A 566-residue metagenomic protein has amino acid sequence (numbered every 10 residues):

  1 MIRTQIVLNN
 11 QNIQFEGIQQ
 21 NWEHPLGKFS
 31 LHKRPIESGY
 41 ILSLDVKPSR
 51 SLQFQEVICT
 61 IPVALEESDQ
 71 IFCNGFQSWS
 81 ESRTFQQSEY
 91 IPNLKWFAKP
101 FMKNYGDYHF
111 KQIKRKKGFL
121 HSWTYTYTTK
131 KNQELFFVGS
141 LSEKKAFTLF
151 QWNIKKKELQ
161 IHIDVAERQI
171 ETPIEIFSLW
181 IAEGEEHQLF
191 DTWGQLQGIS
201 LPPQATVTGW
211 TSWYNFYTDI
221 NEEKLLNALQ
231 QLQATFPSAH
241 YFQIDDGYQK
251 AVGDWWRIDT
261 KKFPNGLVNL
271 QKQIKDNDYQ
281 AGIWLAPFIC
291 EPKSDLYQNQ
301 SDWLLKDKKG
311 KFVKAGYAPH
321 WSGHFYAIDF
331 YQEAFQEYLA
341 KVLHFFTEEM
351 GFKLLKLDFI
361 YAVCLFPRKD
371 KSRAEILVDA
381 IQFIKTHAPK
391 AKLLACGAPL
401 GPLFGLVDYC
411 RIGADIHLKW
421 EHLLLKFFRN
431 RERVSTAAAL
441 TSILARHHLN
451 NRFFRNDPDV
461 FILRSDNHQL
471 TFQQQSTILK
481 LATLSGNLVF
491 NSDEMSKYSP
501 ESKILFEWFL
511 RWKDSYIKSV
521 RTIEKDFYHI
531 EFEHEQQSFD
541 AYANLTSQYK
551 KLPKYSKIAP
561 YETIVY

Functional and structural regions predicted by a protein language model:
M1-D191: N-terminal accessory beta-strand-rich subdomains and adjacent acidic, glycine-rich linkers that precede catalytic cores
L44, E171, W210, F242 (+4 more regions): Conserved, mostly hydrophobic/aromatic
T206-W210, N215-H344, E348, F352-L354 (+1 more regions): Aromatic-lined carbohydrate-binding/catalytic grooves of carbohydrate-active enzymes
F216-I220, Q249-G253, F288-K293, A362-F366 (+7 more regions): Flexible loop/turn segments at secondary-structure boundaries
L267-I274, R373-A391: Alpha-helix-loop-beta-strand connector modules within alpha/beta enzyme cores
Y297-E337, Q382-S496: Glycan-recognition surfaces
I478, A482-S485, F490, R521-T563: Carbohydrate-binding surface patches
L479-T522: Aromatic- and carboxylate-lined catalytic core of secreted/periplasmic carbohydrate-active enzymes
